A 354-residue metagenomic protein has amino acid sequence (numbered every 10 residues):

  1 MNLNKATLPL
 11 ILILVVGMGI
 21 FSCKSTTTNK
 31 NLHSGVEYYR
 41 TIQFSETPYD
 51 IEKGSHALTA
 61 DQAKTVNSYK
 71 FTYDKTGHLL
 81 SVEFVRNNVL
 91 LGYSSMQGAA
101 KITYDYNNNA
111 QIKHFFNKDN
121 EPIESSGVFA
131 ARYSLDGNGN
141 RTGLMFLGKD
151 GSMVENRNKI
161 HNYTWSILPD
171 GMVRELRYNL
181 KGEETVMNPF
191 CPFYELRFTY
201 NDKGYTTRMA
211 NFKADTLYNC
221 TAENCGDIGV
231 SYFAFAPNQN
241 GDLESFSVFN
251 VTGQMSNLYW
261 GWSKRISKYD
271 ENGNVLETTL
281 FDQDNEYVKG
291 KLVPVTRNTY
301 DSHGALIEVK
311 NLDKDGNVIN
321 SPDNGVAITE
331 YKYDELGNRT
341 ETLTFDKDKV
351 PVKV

Functional and structural regions predicted by a protein language model:
M1-L10: Bacterial N-terminal signal peptides that target proteins for export
A6-T7, G17, R297: Surface-exposed charge patches in extracellular/virion surface proteins
I13-V15: Small-residue packing motifs within transmembrane alpha-helices
G19-S22: C-terminal motif of bacterial Sec signal peptides marking the signal peptidase cleavage site
T26-V354: Buried hydrophobic residues that stabilize the cores of well-folded domains
